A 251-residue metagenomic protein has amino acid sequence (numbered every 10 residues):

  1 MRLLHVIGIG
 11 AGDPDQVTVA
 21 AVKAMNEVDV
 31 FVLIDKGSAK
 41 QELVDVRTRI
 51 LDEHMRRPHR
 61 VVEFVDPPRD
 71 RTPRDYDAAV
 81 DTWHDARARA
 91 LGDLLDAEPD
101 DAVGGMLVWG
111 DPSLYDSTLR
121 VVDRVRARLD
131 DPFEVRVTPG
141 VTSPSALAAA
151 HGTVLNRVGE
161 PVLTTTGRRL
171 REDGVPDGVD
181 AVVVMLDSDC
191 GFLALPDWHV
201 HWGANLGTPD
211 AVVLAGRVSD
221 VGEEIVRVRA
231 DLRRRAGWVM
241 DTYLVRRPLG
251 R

Functional and structural regions predicted by a protein language model:
M1-E134, A215, D220-E223, R233-R251: Class I S-adenosyl-L-methionine
L4, D173-R251: A contiguous loop/helix-start segment that scaffolds small-molecule binding in enzyme catalytic cores
A11-G12, K36-A39, E160-L163, G167-L170 (+1 more regions): Short, acidic/turn-prone active-site loops that include or flank metal/cofactor- and phosphate-binding residues
N26, D96, A149, D177 (+1 more regions): Alpha-helix boundary recognition
L33, E63, M106-V108, V137-G140 (+3 more regions): General beta-strand structural signal in soluble alpha/beta enzymes
S38-Q41, T142-S145, R171, G191-F192 (+1 more regions): Short gly/pro/ser/thr-enriched loop/turn and capping motifs at secondary-structure boundaries
D81-R87, L107-S117, A149-N156, V182-L195: Short secondary-structure transition/capping segments
W109-V179, R234-A236, R251: Class I SAM-dependent methyltransferase SAM-binding "motif I" and its flanking Rossmann-like core
